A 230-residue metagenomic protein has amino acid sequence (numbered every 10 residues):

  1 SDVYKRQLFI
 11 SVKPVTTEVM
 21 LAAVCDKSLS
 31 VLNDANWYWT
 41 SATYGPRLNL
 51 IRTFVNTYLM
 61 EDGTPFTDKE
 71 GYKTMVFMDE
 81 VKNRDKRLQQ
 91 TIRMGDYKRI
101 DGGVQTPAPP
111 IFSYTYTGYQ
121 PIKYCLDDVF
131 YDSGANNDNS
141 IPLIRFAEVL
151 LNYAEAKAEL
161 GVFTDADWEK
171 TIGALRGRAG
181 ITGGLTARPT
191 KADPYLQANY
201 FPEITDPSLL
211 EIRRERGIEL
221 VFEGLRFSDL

Functional and structural regions predicted by a protein language model:
S1-W37, D68-E70, M75-L230: Acidic/polar-rich alpha-helix caps and helix-coil junctions
W39-D62, F112-Y116: Short, cationic low-complexity segments
